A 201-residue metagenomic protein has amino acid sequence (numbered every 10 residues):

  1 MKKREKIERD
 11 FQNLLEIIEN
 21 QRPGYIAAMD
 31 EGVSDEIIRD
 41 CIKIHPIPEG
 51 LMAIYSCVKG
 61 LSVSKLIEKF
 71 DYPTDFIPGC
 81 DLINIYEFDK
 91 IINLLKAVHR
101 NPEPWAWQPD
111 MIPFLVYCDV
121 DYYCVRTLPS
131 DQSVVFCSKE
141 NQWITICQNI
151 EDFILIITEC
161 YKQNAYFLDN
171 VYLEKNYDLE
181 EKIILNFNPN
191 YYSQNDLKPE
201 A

Functional and structural regions predicted by a protein language model:
M1-D121, F187-A201: A surface-exposed partner-binding patch
A28, E140-W143: Short, flexible active-site loop motifs that bind/organize anionic cofactors or intermediates
L115, R126, V135: Residues in well-ordered beta-strands of folded domains
D121-T127: Short, surface-exposed beta-strand/loop micro-motifs that present aromatic residues
L128-Q132, I150-F153: A short, sequence-level motif marking secondary-structure junctions
D131-N141: Intrinsically disordered, low-complexity regulatory segments enriched in Ser/Thr/Pro and charged residues
W143-Y166: Compact, glycine/acidic-enriched structural inserts
T158-A201: Acidic, proline/glycine-rich low-complexity IDRs
